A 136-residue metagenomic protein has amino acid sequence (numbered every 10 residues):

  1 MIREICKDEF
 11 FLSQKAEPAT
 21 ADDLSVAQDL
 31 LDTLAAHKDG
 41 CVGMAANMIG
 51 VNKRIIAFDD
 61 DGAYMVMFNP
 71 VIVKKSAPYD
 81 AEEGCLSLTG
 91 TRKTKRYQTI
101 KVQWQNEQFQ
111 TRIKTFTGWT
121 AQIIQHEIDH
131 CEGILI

Functional and structural regions predicted by a protein language model:
M1-I136: Positively charged
